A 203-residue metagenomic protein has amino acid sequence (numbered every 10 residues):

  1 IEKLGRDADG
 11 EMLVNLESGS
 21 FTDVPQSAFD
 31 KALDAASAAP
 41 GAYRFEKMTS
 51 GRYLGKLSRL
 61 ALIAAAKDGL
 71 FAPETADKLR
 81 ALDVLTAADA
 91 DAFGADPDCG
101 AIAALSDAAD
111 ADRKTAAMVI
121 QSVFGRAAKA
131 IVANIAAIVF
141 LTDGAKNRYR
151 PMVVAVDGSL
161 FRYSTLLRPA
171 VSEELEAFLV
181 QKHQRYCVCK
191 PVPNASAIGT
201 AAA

Functional and structural regions predicted by a protein language model:
I1-L4: Short beta-strand scaffold segments in enzyme catalytic cores
R6, M12-E17, F21-D23, K31-A35: Mobile gating loops/cap/lid regions near enzyme active sites that modulate substrate access
A8, D30-A203: ATP-binding/phosphotransfer module of carbohydrate and carboxylate kinases, centering on a glycine-rich
Q26: A short, histidine- and acid-enriched strand-loop-helix "catalytic/donor-clamping" loop that lines the nucleotide-sugar
